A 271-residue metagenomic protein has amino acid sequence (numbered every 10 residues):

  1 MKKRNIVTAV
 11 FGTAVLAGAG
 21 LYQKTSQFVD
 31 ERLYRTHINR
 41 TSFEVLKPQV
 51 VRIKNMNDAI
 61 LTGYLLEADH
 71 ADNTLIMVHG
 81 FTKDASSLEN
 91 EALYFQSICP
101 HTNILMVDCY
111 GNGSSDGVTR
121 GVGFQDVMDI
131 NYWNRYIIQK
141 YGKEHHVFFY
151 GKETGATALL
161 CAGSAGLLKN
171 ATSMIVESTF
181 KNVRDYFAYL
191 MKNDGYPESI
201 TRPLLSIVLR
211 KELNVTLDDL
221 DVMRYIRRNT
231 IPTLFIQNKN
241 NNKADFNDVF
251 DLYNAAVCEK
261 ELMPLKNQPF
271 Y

Functional and structural regions predicted by a protein language model:
K3-K54: An N-terminal hydrophobic leader/cap segment in hydrolases
F81-F95: The serine-hydrolase catalytic nucleophile loop
A92-D116: Conserved alpha/beta-hydrolase
R120-Y141: Alpha/beta-hydrolase active-site loop
C161-V215: Hydrolase active-site cap/lid region
R228-T230, F235-Q237: Short beta-strand/loop motif that positions the catalytic acidic residue of the alpha/beta-hydrolase fold
N242-D248: Conserved alpha/beta-hydrolase "acid-adjacent" motif
N254-Y271: Catalytic histidine neighborhood in serine/cysteine hydrolases with alpha/beta-hydrolase-type architecture
